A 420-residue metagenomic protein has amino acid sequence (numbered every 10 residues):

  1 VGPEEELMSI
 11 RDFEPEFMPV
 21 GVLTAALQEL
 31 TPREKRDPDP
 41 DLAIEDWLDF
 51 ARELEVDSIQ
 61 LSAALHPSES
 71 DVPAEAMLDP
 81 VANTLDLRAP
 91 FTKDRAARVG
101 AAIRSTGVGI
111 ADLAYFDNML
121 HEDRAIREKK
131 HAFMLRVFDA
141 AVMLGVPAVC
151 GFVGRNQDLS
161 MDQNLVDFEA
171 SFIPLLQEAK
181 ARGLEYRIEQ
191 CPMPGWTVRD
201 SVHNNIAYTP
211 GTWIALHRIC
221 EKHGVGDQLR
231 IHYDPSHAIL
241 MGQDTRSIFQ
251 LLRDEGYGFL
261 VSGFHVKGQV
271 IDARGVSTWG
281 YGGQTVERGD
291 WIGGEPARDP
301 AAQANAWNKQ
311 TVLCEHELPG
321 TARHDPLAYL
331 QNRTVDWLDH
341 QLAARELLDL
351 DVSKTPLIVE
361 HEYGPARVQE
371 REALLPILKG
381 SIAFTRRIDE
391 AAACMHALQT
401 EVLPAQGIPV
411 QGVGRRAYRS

Functional and structural regions predicted by a protein language model:
V1-P147, D162-Q163, I173, K180 (+4 more regions): N-terminal pre-domain/capping segments
E14-F17, Q28-E34, I59, Q163-Q331: Acidic/histidine-rich catalytic cores of soluble enzymes
A26-Q28, A63-L65, F116-M119, V153-Q157 (+4 more regions): Active-site-proximal loop/turn and secondary-structure-junction residues that shape catalytic pockets, frequently
V56, I110, G258-V261, K354: Core-facing hydrophobic residues within beta-strands of well-ordered domains
Q60, D112-A114, C150, R187 (+2 more regions): Conserved beta-strand positions in the central sheet of alpha/beta enzyme cores
A141-M161, E185-V198, I358: Active-site groove signature of glycoside hydrolases
S247, Y329-V352: A short, acidic, amphipathic alpha-helical segment used as a generic capping/interface helix at domain edges
D349-G364, A393-Q399: Substrate-binding cleft of secreted/luminal carbohydrate-active enzymes
